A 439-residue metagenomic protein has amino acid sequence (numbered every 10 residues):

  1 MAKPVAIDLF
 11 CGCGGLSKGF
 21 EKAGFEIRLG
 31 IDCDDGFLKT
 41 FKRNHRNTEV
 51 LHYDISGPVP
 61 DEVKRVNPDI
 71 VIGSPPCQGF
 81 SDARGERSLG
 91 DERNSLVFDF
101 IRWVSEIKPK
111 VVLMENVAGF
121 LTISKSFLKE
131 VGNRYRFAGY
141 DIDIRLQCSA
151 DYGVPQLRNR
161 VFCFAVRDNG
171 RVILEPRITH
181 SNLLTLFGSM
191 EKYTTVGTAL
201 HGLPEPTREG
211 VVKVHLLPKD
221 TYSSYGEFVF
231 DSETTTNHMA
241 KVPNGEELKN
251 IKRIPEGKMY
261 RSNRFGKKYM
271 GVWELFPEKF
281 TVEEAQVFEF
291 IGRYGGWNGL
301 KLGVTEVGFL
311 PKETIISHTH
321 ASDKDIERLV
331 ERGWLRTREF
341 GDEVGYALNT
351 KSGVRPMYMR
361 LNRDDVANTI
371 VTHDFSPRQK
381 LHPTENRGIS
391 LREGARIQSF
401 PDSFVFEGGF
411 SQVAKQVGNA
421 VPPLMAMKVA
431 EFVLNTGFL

Functional and structural regions predicted by a protein language model:
A2-K108, A118-K129: Core alpha/beta nucleotide-donor-binding catalytic domains of modification enzymes
P60-N67, D82-D342: Class I S-adenosyl-L-methionine
Q147, L200, I370-V371, I397: Bulky hydrophobic/aromatic "packing anchor" residues in well-ordered structure
T314-T372, P377, G388: Substrate-recognition/cap regions that form aromatic- and gly/pro-loop-enriched pockets for small-molecule ligands
I370, S390, I397, G418 (+1 more regions): Hydrophobic, well-ordered secondary-structure elements that form the walls of internal hydrophobic environments
K380-H382: Cytochrome P450 core scaffold surrounding the K-helix E-X-X-R motif and the conserved "meander" helix-loop region
T384-F404: Low-complexity, glycine/alanine/valine/leucine- and proline-rich hydrophobic stretches
F410-L439: Generic C-terminus detector
